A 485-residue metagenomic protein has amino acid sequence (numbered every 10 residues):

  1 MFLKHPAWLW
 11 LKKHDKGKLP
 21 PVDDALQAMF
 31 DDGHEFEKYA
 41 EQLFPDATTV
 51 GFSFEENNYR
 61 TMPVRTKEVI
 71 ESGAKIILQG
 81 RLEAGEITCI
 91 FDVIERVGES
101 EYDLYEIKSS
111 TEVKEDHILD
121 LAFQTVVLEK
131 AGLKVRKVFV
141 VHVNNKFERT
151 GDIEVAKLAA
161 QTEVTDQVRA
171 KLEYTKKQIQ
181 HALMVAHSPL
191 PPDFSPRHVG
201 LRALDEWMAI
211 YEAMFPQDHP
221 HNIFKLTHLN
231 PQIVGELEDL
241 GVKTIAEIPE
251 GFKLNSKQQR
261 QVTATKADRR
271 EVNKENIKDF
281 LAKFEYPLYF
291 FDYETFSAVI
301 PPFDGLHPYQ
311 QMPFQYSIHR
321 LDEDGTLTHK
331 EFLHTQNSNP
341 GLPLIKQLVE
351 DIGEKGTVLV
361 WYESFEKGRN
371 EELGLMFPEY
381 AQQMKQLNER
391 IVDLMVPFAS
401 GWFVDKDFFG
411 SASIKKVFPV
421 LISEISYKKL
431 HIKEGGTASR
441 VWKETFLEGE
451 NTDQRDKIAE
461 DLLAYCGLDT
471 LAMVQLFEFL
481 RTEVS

Functional and structural regions predicted by a protein language model:
M1-S100, Q232-K257: Metal-dependent nuclease catalytic cores that hydrolyze phosphodiester bonds in DNA/RNA, characterized by
E41, T125, E371-G374, V474-R481: Short, amphipathic alpha-helical segments that act as regulatory/interfacial helices in nucleotide-processing proteins
A74-G80, A84, T88-D92, L104-I107 (+2 more regions): Conserved DEDDh/DEDDy metal-dependent 3′-5′ exonuclease domain
L82, N276-E354, L375: Conserved RNase H-like, two-metal-ion catalytic cores of nucleic-acid enzymes
V97-S109: Residues forming anionic-ligand binding surfaces in small-molecule and nucleic-acid pockets of primarily soluble enzymes
L104, F290, Q315-S317, L359-V360 (+1 more regions): Structured core elements
I153-N222, V234, V417-S485: Acidic, Mg2+-coordinating catalytic module of metal-dependent nucleases/exonucleases that use a two-metal-ion mechanism
N222-L288: N-terminal accessory regions of nucleic-acid-interacting proteins
